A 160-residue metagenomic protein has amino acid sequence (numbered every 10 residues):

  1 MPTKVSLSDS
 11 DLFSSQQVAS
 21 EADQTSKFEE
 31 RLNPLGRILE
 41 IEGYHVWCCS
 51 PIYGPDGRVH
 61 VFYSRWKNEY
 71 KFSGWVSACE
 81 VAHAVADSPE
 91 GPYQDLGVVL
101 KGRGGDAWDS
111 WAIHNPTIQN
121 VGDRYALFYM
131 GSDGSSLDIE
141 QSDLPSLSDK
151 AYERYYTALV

Functional and structural regions predicted by a protein language model:
M1-C48, I52-W111, Q119-V160: Beta-rich carbohydrate-recognition and catalytic domains
